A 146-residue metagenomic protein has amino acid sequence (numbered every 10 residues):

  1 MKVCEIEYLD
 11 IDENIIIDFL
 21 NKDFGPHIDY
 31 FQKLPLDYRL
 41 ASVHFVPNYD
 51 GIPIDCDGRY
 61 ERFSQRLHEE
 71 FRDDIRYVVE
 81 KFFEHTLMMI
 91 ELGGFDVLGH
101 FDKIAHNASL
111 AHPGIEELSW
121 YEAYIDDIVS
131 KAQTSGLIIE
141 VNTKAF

Functional and structural regions predicted by a protein language model:
K2-T134: Extended substrate/RNA-proximal surfaces in nucleic-acid metabolism proteins
G136-F146: His/Asp/Glu-enriched short active-site or ligand-binding loop at hydrolase and phosphoryl-transfer sites
